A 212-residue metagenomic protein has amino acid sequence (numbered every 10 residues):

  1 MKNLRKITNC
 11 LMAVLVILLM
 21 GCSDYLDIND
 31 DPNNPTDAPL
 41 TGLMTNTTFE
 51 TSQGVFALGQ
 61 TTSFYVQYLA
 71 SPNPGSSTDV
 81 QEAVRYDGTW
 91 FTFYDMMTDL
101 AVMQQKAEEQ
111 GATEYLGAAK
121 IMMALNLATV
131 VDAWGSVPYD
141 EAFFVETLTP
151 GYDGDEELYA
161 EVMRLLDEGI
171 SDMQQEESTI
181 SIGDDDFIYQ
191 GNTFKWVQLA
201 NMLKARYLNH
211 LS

Functional and structural regions predicted by a protein language model:
M1, C22-D24, A124, V162: Terminal processing/anchoring signals of secreted or surface-associated proteins and related intramolecular
M1-M20: Sec-dependent bacterial lipoprotein signal peptides
K6, M12, D27-N34, F49 (+3 more regions): Low-complexity, compositionally biased segments
N9-L15, D30, N34-T36, S52 (+2 more regions): Residues in flexible loops and secondary-structure boundaries
L15, L26-N29, N33, L58 (+3 more regions): Secondary-structure transition/capping residues
C22-S76, V84: Membrane-proximal, proline-rich intrinsically disordered regions
A38-T41, Y68-S212: Structured, solvent-exposed acidic/aromatic patches
